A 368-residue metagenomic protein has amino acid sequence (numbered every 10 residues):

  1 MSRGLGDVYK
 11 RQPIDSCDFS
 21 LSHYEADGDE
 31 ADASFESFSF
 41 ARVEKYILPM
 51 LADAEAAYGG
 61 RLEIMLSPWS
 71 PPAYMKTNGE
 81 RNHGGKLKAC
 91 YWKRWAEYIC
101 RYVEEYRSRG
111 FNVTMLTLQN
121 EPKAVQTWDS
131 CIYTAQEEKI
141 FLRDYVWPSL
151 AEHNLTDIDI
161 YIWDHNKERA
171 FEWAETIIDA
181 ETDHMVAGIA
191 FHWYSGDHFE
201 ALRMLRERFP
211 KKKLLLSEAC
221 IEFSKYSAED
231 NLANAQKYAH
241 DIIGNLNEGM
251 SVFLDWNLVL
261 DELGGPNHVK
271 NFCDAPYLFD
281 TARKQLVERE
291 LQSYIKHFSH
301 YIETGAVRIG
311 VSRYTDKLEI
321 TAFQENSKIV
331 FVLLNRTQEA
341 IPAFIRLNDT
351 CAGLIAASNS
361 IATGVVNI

Functional and structural regions predicted by a protein language model:
M1-L5, Y9: Single conserved hydrophobic/aromatic residue that forms the stacking wall/gate of nucleotide- or nucleobase-binding
G6, I64, L116, I189 (+5 more regions): Conserved, mostly hydrophobic/aromatic
K10-I178: Substrate-binding cleft and catalytic face of glycoside hydrolase catalytic domains, especially the flexible beta-alpha
W92, I132-A239, N247-E248: Noncatalytic carbohydrate-binding groove/subsite architecture in carbohydrate-active enzymes
K213-S293, G310-R313: Aromatic/acidic polysaccharide-binding cleft in carbohydrate-active enzymes
H300-Y301, V311-N348, N359: Carbohydrate-binding surface patches
A356-I368: C-terminal beta-strand-rich structural cap/linker in extracellular carbohydrate-active enzymes
